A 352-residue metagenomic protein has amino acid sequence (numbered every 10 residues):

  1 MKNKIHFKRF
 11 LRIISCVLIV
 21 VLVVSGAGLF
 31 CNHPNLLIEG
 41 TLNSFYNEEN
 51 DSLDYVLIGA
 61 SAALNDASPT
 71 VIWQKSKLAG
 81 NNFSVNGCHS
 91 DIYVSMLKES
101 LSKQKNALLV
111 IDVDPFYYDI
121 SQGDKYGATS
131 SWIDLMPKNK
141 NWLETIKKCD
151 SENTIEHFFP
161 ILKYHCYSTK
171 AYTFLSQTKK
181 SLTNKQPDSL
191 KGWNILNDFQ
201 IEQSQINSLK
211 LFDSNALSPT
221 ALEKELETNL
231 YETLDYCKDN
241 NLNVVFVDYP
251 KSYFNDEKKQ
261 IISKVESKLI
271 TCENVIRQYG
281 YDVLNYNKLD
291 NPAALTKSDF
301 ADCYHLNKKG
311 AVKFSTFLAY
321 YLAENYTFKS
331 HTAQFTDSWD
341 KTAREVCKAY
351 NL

Functional and structural regions predicted by a protein language model:
M1-R9: N-terminal Lys/Arg-rich, disordered targeting/topogenic segments
R9-L29: Hydrophobic membrane-insertion alpha-helices, especially the h-region of bacterial N-terminal signal peptides
F30-S52: Alpha-helical transmembrane signal-anchor/signal-peptide segments
I58, A62-K148: Membrane-embedded segments
G127-N243, H331-L352: Secreted/periplasmic serine-hydrolase-like ester/acetyl group-modifying domain
L234-I261: Active-site segments of SGNH/GDSL-like serine hydrolases that catalyze O-acetyl group transfer/hydrolysis on lipids
K251-Y286: Substrate-gating cap/lid alpha-helix
F300-W339: Histidine-centered active-site loop/cap adjacent to the catalytic His in serine esterases/O-acetyl transfer systems
